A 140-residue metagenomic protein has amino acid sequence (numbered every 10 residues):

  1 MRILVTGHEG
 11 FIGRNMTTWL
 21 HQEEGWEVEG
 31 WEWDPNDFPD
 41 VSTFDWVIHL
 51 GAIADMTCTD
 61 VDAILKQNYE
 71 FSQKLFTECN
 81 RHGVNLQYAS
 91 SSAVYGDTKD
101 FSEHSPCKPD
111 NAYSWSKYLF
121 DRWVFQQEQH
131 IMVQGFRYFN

Functional and structural regions predicted by a protein language model:
I3-E23: N-terminal Rossmann NAD(P)H-binding glycine-rich loop of SDR-like oxidoreductase domains
T6, V47-G51, L86-S92, F136-Y138: SDR active-site strand-loop-helix element
N15, W19, E78, W123: Rossmann-fold NAD(P)-dependent oxidoreductase module
H21, G25-V41: Adenosine-cofactor binding site in Rossmann-like domains, unifying the SAM/SAH pocket of S-adenosylmethionine-dependent
D37-Q67, E78: NAD(P)H-binding glycine-rich loop region in Rossmannoid oxidoreductase-like domains and their noncatalytic homologs
N68, Y113, K117: Active-site YXXXK catalytic motif of short-chain dehydrogenase/reductase
K74-A112, Q134: Conserved Rossmann-fold NAD(P)-dependent oxidoreductase catalytic core, especially the SDR/UDP-sugar
S91, D121-N140: Conserved beta-loop-beta element that borders a ligand/cofactor-binding pocket
